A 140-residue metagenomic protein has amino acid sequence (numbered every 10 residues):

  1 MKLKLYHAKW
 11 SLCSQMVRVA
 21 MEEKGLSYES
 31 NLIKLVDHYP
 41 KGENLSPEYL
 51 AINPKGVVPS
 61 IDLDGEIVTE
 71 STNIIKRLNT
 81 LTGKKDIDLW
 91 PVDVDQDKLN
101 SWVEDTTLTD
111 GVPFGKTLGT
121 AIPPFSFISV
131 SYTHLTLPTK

Functional and structural regions predicted by a protein language model:
M1-L135: GST-like domain detector, emphasizing the conserved glutathione-binding G-site in the N-terminal thioredoxin-like
